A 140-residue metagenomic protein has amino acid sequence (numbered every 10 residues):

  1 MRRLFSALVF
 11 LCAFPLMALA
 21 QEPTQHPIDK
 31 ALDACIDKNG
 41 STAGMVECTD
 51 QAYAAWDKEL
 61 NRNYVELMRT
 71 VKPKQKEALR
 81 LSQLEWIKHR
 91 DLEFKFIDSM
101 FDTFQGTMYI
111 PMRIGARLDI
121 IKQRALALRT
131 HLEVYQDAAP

Functional and structural regions predicted by a protein language model:
M1-L4: Positively charged n-region of N-terminal signal peptides that target proteins for export
S6-P15: Bacterial N-terminal signal peptides
L19-P140: N-terminal alpha-helical modules
